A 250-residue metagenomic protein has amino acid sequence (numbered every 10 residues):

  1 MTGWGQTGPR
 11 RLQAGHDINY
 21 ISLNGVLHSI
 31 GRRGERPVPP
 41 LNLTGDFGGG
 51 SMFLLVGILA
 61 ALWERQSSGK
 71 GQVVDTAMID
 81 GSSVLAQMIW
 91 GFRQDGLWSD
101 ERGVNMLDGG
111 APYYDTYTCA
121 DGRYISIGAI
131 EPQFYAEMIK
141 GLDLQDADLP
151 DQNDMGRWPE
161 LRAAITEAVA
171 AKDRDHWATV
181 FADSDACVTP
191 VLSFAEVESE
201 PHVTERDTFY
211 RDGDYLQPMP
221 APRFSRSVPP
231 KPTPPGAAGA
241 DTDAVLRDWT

Functional and structural regions predicted by a protein language model:
M1-I125, A129: Active-site-adjacent "lid/gating" segments in soluble enzymes
F53, G57-A61, E137-G141, A164 (+1 more regions): Alpha-helical scaffold segments in soluble metabolic enzymes
L62-Q66, L142, W249-T250: Short, hydrophobic alpha-helical segments
D95-V104, E200-R211: Short, surface-exposed loop/helix-turn segments at secondary-structure junctions that function as lids/hinges flanking
Y113-S184, V188: Aromatic-enriched alpha-helical interface/lid elements that frame and gate functional surfaces
L149, D212-T250: Flexible, small-/acidic-enriched active-site or ligand-binding loops
A182-V203: Conserved PLP cofactor-binding pocket of PLP-dependent enzymes
